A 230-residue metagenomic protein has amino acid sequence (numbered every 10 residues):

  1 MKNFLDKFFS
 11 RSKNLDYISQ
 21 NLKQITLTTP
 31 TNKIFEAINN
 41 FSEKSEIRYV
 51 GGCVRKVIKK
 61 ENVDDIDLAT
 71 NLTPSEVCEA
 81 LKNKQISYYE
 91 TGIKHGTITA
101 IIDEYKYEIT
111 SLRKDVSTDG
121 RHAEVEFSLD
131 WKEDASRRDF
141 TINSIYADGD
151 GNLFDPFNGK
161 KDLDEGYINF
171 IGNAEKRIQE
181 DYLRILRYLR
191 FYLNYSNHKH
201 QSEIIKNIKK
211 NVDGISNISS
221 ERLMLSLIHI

Functional and structural regions predicted by a protein language model:
M1-I228: Catalytic cores of the polymerase beta-like nucleotidyltransferase superfamily and closely associated nucleotide
